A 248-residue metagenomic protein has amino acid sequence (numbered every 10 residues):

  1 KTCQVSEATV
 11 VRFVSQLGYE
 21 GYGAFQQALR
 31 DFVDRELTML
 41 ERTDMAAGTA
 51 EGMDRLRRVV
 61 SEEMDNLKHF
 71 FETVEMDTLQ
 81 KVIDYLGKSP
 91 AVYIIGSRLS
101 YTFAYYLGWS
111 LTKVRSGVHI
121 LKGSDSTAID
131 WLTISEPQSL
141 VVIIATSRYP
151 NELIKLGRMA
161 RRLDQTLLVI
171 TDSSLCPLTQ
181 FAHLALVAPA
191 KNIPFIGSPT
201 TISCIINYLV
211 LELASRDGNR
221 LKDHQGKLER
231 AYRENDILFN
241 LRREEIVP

Functional and structural regions predicted by a protein language model:
T2-T78: HTH-adjacent hinge/linker in prokaryotic transcriptional regulators
C3, Y22, G52-L56, V60 (+7 more regions): Generic structural signal for well-ordered, non-membrane alpha-helical segments in soluble metabolic enzymes
A28, F32, Y85, K227-L228: Short acidic/histidine-centered micro-motifs embedded in hydrophobic/aromatic stretches that mark compact functional
R30, V210-A214, R233: A short, amphipathic alpha-helical segment
E75-G87: Short, acidic loop-to-helix structural element flanking the phosphoryl-transfer center in phosphate-processing enzymes
D84-G218: Glycine-rich phosphate-binding loops that contact phosphosugars or nucleotide phosphates
N219-P248: A short, charged, Gly/Pro-tolerant segment at domain boundaries
